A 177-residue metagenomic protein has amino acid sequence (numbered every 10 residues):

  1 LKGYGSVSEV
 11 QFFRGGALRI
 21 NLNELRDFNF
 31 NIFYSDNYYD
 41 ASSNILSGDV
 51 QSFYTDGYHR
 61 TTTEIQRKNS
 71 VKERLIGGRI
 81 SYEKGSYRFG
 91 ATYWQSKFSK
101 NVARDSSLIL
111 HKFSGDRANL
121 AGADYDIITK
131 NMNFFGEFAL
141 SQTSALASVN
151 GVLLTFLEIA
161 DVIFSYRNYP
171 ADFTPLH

Functional and structural regions predicted by a protein language model:
K2-H177: Signature for the C-terminal beta-barrel architecture of outer-membrane proteins
